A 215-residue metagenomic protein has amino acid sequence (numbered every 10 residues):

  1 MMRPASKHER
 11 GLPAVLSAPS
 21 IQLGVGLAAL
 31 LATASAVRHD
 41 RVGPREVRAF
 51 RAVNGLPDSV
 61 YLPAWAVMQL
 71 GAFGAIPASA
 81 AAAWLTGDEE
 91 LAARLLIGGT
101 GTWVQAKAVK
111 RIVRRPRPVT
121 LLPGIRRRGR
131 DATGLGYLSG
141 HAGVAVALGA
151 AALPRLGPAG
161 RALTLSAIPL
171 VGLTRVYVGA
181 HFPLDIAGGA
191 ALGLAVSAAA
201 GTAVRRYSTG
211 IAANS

Functional and structural regions predicted by a protein language model:
M1-A75, K110-A132: N-terminal transmembrane-helix/juxtamembrane module of multi-pass inner/ER membrane proteins
S17, Q22, A81-Q105: Interfacial segments of alpha-helical transmembrane regions
A32-P44, W84-E89, K107-V113, L173-H181 (+1 more regions): Short hydrophobic alpha-helical membrane-entry/anchor segments
G71-G74, L96, T100, G143: Residue-level signal for the membrane-embedded core of alpha-helical transmembrane segments, especially mid-helix
I76-A80: Well-ordered alpha-helical segments within folded domains of soluble proteins
I97-V113, A162-T174: Small-polar-interrupted transmembrane alpha-helices in polytopic inner-membrane proteins
L122-S215: Membrane-embedded catalytic cores of phosphoryl/pyrophosphoryl-handling enzymes
